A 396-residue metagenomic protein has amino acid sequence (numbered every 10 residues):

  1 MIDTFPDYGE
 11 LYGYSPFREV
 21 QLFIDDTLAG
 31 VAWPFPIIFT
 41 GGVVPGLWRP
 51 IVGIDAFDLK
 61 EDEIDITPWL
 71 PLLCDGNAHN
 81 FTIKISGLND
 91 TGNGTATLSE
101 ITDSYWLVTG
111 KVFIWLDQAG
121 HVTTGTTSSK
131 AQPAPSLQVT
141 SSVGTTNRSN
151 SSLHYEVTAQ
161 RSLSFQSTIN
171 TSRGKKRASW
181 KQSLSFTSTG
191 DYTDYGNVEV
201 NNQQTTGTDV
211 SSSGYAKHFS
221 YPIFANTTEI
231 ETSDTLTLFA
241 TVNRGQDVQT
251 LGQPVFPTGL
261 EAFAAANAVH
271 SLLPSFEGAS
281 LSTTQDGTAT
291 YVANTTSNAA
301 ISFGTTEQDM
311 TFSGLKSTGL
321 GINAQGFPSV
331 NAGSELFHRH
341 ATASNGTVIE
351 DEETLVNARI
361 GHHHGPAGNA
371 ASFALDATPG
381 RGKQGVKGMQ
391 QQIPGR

Functional and structural regions predicted by a protein language model:
M1-W48, V52, D58-R396: Beta-strand-rich recognition domains
